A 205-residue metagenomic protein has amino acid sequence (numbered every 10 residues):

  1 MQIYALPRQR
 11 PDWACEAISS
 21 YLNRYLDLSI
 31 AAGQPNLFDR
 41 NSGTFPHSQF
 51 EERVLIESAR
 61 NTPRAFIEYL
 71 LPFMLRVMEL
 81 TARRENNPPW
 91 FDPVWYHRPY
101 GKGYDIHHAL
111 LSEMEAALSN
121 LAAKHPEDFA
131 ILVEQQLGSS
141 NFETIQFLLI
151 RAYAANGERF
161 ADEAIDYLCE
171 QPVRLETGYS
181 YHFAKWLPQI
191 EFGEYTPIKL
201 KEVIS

Functional and structural regions predicted by a protein language model:
M1-S205: Extended alpha-helical scaffold segments
